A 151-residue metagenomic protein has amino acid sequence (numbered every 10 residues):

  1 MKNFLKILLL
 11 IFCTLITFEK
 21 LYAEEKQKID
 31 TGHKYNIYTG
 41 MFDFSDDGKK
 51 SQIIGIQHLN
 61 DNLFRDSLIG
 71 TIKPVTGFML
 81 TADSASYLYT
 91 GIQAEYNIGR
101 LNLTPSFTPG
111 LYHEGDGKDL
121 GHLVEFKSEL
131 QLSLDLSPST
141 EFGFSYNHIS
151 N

Functional and structural regions predicted by a protein language model:
M1-D30: Cleavable N-terminal export/targeting peptides
Y22-G32, N62-I72, N97-L103, S139: Short loop/turn motifs that connect adjacent beta-strands in outer-membrane beta-barrel proteins
E24-L63: Outer-membrane beta-barrel initiation region
K34-D43, I69-T81, T104-H113, N147-S150: Transmembrane beta-strand segments that form the barrel wall of outer-membrane beta-barrel proteins
F42-I53, F78-Y89, G117-L123: Solvent-exposed loop/turn segments connecting transmembrane beta-strands in outer-membrane beta-barrel proteins
Q52-I56, I72, S86-I92, F126-L130: Hydrophobic, lipid-facing positions within transmembrane beta-strands of outer-membrane proteins
H58-N62, A94-Y96, L134: Residue-level signature of outer-membrane beta-barrel architecture
L101-S128: Mid-chain, well-packed structural core segment of small domains
